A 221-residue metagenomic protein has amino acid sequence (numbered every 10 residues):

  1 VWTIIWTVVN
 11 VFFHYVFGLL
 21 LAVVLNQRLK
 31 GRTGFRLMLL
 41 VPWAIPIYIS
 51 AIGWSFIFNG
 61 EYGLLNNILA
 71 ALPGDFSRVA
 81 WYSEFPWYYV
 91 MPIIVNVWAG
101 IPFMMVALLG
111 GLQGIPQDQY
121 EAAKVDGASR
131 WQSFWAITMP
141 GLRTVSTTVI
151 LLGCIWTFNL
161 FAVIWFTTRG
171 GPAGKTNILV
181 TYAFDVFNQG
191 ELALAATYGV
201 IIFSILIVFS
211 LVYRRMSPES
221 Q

Functional and structural regions predicted by a protein language model:
V1-Q221: A structural signal for multi-pass alpha-helical bundles of membrane permease subunits that mediate small-molecule
